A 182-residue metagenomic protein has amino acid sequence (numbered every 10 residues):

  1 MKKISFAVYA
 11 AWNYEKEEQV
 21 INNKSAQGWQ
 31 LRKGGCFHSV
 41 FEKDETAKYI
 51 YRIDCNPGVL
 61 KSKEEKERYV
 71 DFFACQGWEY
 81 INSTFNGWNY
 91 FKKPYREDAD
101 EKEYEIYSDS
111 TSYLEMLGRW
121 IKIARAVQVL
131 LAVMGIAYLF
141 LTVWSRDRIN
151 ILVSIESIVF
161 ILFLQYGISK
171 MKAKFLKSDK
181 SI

Functional and structural regions predicted by a protein language model:
M1-I182: Terminus-proximal functional modules
